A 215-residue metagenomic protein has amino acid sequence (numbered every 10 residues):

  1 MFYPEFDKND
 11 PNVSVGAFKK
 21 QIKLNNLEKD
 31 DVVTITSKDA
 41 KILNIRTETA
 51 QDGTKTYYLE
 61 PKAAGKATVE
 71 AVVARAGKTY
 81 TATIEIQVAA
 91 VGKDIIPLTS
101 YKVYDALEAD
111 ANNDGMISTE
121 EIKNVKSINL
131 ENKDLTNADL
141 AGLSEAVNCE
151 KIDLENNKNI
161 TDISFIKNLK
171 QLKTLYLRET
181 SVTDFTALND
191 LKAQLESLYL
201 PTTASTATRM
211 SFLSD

Functional and structural regions predicted by a protein language model:
M1-G92: Extracytoplasmic soluble-region selector
Y3-E5, A106, D110, T186 (+1 more regions): Short linear motifs centered on Gly/Pro in flexible linkers and helix caps
L24-E28, P61-A63, L98, N132-K133 (+3 more regions): Non-cytosolic beta-sheet module surface loops
T34, K41-N44, T83, D94-I95 (+4 more regions): Generic short N-terminal amphipathic or hydrophobic helices
A90-V103: N-terminal low-complexity, Pro/Thr/Ser-rich intrinsically disordered segments that act as propeptides or flexible
Y101-I160: LRR N-terminal entry segment and analogous cap-like coil->beta motifs
S127-T136, N148, I152-T161, F165 (+3 more regions): Concave beta-strand-loop units of leucine-rich repeat
